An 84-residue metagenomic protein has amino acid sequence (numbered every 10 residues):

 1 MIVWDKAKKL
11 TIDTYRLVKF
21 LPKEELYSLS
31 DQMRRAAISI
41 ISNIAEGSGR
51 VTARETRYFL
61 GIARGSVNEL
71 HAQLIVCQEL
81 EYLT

Functional and structural regions predicted by a protein language model:
M1-T84: Amphipathic alpha-helical assembly/interaction segments
